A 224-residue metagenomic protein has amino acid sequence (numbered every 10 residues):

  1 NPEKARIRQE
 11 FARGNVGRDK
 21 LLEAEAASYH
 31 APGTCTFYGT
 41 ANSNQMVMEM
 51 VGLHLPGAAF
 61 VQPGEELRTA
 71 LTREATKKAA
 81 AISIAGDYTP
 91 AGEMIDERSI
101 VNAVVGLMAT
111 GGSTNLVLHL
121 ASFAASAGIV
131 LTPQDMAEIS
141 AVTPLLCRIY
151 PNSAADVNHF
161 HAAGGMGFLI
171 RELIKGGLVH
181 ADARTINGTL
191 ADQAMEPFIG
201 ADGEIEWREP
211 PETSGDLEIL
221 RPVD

Functional and structural regions predicted by a protein language model:
N1-D224: Catalytic or ion-coupling anion/metal-binding cores of large enzyme and transporter domains
